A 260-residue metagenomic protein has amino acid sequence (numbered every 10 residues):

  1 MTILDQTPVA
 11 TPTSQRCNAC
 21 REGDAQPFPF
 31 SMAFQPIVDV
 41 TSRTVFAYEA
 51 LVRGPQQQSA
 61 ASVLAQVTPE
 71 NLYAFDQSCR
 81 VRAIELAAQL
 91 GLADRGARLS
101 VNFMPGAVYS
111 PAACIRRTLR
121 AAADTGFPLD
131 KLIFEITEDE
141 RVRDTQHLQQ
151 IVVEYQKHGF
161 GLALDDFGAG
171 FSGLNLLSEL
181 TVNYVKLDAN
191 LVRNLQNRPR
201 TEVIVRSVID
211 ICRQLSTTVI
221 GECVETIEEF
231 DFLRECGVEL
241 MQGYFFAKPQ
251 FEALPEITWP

Functional and structural regions predicted by a protein language model:
M1-A33, D39-T44, E138-V142, F171-P260: EAL-family c-di-GMP phosphodiesterase catalytic domain
T2-T125: Bacterial c-di-GMP phosphodiesterase EAL domain
P29-S31, G96-S100, K131-I133, G161 (+1 more regions): Residues at or immediately flanking beta-strands
A33-Q35, L51, S100-M104, E135-T137 (+3 more regions): A cross-family glycoside hydrolase active-site/sugar-binding cleft signature
R43, C79, A83, V101 (+5 more regions): Conserved, mostly hydrophobic/aromatic
P55-Q77, G106-A113, A123-H158, N190-D210 (+2 more regions): EAL-type cyclic di-GMP phosphodiesterase domain
R95, P128-D130, T181, G237: Short loop/turn motifs at secondary-structure junctions
I151-L164, C212-I220: Short beta-strand/loop segments at the ligand-binding rim of alpha/beta enzyme cores
